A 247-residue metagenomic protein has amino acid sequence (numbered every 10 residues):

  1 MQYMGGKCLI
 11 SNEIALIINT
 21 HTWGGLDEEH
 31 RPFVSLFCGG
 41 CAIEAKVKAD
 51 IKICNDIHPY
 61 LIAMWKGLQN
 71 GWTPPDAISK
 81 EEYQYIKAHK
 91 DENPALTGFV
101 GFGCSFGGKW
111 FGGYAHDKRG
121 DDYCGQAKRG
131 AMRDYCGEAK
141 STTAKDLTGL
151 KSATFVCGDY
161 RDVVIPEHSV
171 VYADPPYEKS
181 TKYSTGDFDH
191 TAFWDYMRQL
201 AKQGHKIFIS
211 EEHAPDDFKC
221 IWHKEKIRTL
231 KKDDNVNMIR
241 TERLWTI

Functional and structural regions predicted by a protein language model:
M1-I53, I57, A153-A173, Y177-I247: Class I S-adenosyl-L-methionine
D50-F155, R161: Class I S-adenosyl-L-methionine-dependent methyltransferase module
